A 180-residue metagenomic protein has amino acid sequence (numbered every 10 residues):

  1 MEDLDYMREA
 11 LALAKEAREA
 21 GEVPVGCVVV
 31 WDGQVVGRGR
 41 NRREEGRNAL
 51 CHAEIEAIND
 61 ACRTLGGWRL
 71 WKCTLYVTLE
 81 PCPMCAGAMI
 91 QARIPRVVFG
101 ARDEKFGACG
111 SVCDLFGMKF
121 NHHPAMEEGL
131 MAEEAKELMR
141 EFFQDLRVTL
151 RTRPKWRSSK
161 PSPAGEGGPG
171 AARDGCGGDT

Functional and structural regions predicted by a protein language model:
M1-A17, M84, A88-P161, D179-T180: Zinc-dependent deaminase
A10, A14-A17, C27, A53 (+2 more regions): Small-residue (primarily alanine) positions within well-ordered alpha-helices, especially packing/interaction faces
V25-G33: Short beta-strand scaffold segments in enzyme catalytic cores
R43-E45: A short acidic/small-residue loop/turn micro-motif
R47, I55, N59-A92, R96: Helix-adjacent hinge/juxtasegments
G165-G167: Glycine-biased, low-complexity coil/linker segments
